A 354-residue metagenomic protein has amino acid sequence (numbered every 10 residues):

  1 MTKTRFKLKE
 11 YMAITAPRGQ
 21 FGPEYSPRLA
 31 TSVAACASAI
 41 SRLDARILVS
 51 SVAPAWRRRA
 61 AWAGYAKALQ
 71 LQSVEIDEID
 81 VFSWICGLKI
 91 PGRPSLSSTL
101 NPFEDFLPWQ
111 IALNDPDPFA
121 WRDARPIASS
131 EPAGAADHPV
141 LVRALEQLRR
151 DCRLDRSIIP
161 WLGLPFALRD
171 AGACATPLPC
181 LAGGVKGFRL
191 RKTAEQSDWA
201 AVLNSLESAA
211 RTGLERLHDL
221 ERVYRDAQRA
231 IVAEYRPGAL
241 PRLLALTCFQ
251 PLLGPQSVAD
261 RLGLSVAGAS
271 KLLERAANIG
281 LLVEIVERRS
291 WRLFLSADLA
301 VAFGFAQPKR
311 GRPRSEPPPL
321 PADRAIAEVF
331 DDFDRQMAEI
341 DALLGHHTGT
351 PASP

Functional and structural regions predicted by a protein language model:
M1-P354: FIC/Doc superfamily catalytic core
